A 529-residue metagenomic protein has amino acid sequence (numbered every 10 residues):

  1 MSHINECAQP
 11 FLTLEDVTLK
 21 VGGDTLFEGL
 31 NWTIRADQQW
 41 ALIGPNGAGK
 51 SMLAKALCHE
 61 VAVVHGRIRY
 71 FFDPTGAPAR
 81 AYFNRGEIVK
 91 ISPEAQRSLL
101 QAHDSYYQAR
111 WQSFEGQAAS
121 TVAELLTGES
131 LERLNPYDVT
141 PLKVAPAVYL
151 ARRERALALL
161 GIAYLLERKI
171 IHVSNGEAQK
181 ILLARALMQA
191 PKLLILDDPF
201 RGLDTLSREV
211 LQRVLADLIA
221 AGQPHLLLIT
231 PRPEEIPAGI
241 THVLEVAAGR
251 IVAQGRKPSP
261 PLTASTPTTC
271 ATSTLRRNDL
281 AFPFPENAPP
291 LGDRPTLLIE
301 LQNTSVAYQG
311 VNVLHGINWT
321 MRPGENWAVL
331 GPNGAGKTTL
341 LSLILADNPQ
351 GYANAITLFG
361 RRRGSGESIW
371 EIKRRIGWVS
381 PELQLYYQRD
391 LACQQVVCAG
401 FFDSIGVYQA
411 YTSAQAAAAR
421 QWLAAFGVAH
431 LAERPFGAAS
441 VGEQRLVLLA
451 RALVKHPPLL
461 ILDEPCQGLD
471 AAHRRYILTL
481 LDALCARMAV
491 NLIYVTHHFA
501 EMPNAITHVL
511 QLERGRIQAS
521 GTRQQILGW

Functional and structural regions predicted by a protein language model:
I43-P45, L330-P332: The feature captures the beta-strand-to-loop junction immediately N-terminal to the Walker
A54-D138, S342-I405: ABC ATPase nucleotide-binding domain signature region
T127, V148-L165, C398, S413-L431: Conserved ABC ATPase "signature" region
A145, K169-V173, P435-A439: Conserved ABC ATPase signature
L183, L449-A450: Hydrophobic anchor residue at the start of the ABC signature
L194-D198, L460-E464: Catalytic Walker B motif of ABC-type/P-loop ATPase nucleotide-binding domains
R250-R276, R516-W529: Conserved beta-strand-loop-alpha-helix hinge in the C-terminal portion of ABC ATPase nucleotide-binding domains
